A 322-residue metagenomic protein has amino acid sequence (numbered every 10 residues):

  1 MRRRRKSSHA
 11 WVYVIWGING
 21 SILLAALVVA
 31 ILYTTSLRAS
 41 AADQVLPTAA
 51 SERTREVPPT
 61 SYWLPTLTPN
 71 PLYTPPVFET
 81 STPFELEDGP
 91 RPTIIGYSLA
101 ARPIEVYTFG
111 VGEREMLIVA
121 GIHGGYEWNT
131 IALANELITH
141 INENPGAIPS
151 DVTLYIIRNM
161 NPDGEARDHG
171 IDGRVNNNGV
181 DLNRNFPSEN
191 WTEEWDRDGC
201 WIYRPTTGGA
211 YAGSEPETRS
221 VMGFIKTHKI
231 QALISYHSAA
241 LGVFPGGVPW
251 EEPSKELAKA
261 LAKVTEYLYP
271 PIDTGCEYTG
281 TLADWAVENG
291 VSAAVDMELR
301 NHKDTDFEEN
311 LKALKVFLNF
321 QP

Functional and structural regions predicted by a protein language model:
M1-P65, R91-P92, D196-P322: C-terminal accessory segments enriched in acidic
T48-A100: N-terminal low-complexity, Pro/Thr/Ser-rich intrinsically disordered segments that act as propeptides or flexible
I95-Y97, F109, V119-I122, I157-D163 (+5 more regions): Active-site-proximal beta-strand/loop segments in catalytic clefts of secreted hydrolases
E105-E113: Short beta-strand-to-loop junctions in surface cap/lid or active-site-entrance loops
F109-G110, V175, N190, D284-V291: Short glycine/proline-enriched loop/turn "hinge" motifs that connect secondary-structure elements and lie
E113, W128-N135, I141-K255, K259-A262: Active-site/substrate-binding loop(s) of hydrolase catalytic cores
R114-E127: MIDAS-like acidic motif and immediate structural context at the N-terminus of von Willebrand factor A/I domains
N135, T139-E143, A147, L311 (+1 more regions): Surface-exposed amphipathic alpha-helical segments
